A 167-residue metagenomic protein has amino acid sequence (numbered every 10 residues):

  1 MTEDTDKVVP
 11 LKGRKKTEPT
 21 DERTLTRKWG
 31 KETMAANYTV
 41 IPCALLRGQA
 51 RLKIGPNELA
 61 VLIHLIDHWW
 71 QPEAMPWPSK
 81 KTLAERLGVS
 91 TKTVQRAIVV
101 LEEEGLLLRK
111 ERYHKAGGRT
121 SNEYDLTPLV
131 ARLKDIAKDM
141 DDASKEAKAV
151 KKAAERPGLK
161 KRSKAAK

Functional and structural regions predicted by a protein language model:
M1-E85, K92-T93: Short recognition helix of helix-turn-helix/winged-helix DNA-binding domains
M1-M34, E103, P128-K167: Charged low-complexity intrinsically disordered patches
R14, R23, R27, R47 (+8 more regions): Arginine residue identity/basic-tract feature
K80, I98, A166-K167: Append "and, occasionally, other polyanion-binding protein interfaces
S90-K148: Winged-helix/helix-turn-helix nucleic-acid-interaction surface
